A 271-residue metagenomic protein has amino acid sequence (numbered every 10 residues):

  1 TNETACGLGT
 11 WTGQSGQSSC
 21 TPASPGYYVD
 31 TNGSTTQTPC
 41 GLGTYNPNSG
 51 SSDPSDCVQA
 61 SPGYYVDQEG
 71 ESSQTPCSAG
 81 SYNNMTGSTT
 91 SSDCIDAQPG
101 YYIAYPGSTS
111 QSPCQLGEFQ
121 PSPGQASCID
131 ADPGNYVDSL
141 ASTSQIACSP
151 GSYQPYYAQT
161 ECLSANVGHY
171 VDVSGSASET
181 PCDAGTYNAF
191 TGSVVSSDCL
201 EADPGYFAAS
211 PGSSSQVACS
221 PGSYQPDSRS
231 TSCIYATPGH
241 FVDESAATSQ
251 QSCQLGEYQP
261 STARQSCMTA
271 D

Functional and structural regions predicted by a protein language model:
T1-D271: Disulfide-rich, cysteine-dense extracellular ectodomains and adjacent flexible linkers of secreted and cell-surface
